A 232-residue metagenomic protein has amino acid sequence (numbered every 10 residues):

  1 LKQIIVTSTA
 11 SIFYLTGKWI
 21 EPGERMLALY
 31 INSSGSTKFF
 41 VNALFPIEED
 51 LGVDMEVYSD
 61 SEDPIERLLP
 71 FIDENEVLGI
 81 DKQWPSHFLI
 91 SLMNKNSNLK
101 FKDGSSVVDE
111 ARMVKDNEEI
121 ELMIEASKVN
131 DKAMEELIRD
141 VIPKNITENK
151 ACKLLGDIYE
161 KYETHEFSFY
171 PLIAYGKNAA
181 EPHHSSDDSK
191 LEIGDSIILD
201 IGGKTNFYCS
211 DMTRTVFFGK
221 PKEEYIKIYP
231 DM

Functional and structural regions predicted by a protein language model:
L1-M232: Active-site neighborhoods and metal-handling regions in enzymes and metal-associated proteins
